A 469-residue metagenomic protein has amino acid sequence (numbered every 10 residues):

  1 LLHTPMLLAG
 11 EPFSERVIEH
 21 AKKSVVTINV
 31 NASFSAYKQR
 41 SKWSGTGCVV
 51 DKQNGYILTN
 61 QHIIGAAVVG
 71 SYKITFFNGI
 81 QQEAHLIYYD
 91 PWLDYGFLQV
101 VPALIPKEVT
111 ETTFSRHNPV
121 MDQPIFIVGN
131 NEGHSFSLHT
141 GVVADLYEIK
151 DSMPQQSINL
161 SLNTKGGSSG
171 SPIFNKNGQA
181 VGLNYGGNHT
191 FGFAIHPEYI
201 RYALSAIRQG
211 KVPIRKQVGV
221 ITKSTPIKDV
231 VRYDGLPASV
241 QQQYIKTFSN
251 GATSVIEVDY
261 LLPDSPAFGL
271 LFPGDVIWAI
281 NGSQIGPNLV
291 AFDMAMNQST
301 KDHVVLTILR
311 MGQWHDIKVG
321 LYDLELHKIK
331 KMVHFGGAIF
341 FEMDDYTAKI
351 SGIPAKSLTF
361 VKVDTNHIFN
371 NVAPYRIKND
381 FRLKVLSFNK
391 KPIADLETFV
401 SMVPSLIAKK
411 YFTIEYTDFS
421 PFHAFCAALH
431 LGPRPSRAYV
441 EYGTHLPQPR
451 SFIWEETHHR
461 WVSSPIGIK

Functional and structural regions predicted by a protein language model:
G10-R16, S33-N54, Q82-E83, E108-T110 (+1 more regions): A conserved glycine-rich beta-strand in the N-terminal activation segment of trypsin-fold
G10-V17, R40-K42, I63-A67, Y88 (+7 more regions): Flexible, gly/ser-rich surface segments that form the specificity/activation loops bordering the active-site cleft
R16, Q61, P102, V120 (+1 more regions): C-terminal recognition in membrane/secretory proteostasis and scaffolding
K23-I28, G47, G55, T59 (+20 more regions): Terminal peptide-recognition signature
S24-N29, A36-R40, V101-T112, F136-E198 (+2 more regions): Active-site region of chymotrypsin-like
V26-T27, N31, Y37-V68, L183-G186 (+4 more regions): Catalytic histidine site
I28, G70-N78, I125-N130, D302-L309 (+1 more regions): Short conserved beta-strand and strand-loop elements enriched in small hydrophobics with frequent Asp/Gly
S33, K52-S137, M153-P154, G286 (+1 more regions): Conserved active-site neighborhood of the chymotrypsin/trypsin-like protease fold
